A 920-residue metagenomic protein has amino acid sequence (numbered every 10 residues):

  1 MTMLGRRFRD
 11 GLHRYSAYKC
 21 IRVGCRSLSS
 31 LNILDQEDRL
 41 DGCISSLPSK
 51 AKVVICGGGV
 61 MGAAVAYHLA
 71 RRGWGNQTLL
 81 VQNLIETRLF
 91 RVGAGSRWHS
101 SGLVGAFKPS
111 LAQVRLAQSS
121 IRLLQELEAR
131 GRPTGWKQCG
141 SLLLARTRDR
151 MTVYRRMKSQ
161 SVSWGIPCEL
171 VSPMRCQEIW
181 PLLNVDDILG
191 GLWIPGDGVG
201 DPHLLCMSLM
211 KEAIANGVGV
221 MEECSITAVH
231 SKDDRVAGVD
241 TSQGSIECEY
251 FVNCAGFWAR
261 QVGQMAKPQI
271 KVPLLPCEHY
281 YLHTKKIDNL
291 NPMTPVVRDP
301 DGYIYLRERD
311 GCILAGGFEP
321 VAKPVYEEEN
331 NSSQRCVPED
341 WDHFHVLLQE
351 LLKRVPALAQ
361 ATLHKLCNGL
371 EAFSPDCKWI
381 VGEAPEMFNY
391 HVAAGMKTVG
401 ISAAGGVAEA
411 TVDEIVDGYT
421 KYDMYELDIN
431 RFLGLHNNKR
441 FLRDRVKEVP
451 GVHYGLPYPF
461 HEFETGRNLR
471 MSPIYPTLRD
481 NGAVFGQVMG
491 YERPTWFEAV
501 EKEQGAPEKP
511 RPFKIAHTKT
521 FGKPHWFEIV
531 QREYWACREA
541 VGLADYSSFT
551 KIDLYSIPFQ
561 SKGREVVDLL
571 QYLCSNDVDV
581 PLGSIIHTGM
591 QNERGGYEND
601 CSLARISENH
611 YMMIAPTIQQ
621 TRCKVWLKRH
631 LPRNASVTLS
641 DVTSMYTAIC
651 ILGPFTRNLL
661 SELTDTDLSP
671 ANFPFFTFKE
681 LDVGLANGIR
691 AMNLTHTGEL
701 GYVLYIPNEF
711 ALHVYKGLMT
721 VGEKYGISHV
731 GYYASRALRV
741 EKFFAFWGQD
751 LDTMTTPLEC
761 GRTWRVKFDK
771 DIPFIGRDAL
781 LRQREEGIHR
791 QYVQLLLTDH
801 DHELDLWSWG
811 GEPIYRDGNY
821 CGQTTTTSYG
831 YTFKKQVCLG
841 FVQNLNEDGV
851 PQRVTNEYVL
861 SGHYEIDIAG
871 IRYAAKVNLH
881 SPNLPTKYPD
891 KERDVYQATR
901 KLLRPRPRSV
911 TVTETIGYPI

Functional and structural regions predicted by a protein language model:
T2-D10, R14-S16, L123-E126, R130-K137 (+5 more regions): Flavin (FAD/FMN) cofactor-binding and adjacent substrate-gating region of FAD-dependent oxidoreductase domains
T2-V53, R71-G75: Extreme N-terminal leader/targeting segments of oxidoreductases
A51-L79: N-terminal Rossmann-like FAD-binding beta1-loop-alpha1 element of flavoenzymes
A70-R97: Glycine-rich FAD pyrophosphate-binding loop
S101-I179, D301-L306, D310-C312, R335 (+2 more regions): Dinucleotide-binding Rossmann-like beta1-alpha1 core, especially the glycine-rich loop that anchors the ADP
T241, S245-M293, Y422, A711 (+1 more regions): Central helical "cap/lid" subdomain
D301, D310, N330-R470: C-terminal catalytic lobe of FAD-dependent flavoproteins
Y422, F432-I920: Glycine/proline-enriched, intrinsically flexible loops and inter-domain linkers
